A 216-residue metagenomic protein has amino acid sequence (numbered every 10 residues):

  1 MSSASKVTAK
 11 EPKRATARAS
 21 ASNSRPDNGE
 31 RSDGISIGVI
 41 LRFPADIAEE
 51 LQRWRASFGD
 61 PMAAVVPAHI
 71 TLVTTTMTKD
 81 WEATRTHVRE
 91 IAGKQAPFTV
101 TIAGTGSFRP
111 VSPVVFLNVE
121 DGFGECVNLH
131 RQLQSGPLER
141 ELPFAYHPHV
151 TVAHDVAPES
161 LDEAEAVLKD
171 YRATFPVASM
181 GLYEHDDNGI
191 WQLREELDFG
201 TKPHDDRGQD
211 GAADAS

Functional and structural regions predicted by a protein language model:
S2-T99, G122-S179, Q192-S216: Basic, often amphipathic N-terminal segments
A103-S112, T151, G181-W191: Short proline/glycine- and acidic-rich turn/helix-capping motifs at secondary-structure junctions
G104, D121-G122: Glycine-centered flexibility motif
P113-N118: Charge-rich, low-complexity N-terminal segments
V119, H185, F199: Active-site donor-binding loop signature of nucleotide-sugar glycosyltransferases
